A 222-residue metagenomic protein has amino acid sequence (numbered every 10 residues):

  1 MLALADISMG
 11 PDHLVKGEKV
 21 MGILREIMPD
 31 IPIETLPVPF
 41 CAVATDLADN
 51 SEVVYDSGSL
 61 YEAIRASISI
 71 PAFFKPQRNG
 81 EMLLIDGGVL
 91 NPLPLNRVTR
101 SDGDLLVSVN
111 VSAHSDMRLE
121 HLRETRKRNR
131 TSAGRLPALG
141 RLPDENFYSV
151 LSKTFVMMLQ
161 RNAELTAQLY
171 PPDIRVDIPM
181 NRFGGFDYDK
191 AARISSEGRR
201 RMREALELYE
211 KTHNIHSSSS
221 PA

Functional and structural regions predicted by a protein language model:
M1-I23, I27, T45-S59, V89-A222: Non-catalytic peripheral regions of patatin-like phospholipases
M28-P39: A short alpha-helix-loop-beta-strand transition element characteristic of N-terminal alpha/beta dinucleotide-binding
T35, A72-G80: A short acidic-Thr-Gly-centered motif at the start of a beta-strand
F40-D46, K75: Short beta-strand scaffold segments in enzyme catalytic cores
Y55-S59, A63-I64, N79: Divalent-metal (Mg2+/Mn2+/Ca2+)-assisted nucleotide/phosphate chemistry catalytic cores
S67: Short helix- or helix-capping micro-motifs that position conserved polar/aromatic residues at function-defining sites
I70-P71, L90: Ligand/cofactor pocket segment of small-molecule handling proteins
